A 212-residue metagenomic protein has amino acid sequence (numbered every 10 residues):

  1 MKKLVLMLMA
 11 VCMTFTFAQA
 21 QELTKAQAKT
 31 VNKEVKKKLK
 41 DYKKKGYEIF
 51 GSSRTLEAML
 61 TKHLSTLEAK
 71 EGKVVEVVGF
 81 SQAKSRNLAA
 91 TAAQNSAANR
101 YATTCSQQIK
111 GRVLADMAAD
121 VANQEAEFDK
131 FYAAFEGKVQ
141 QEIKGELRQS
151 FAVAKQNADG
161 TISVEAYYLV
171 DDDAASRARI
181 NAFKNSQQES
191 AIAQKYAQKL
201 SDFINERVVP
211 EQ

Functional and structural regions predicted by a protein language model:
L4-M13: Sec-dependent N-terminal signal peptides
M13-Q19: C-terminal segment of classical bacterial N-terminal signal peptides
A20-Q212: Domain-level marker for long, solvent-exposed, non-transmembrane regions
